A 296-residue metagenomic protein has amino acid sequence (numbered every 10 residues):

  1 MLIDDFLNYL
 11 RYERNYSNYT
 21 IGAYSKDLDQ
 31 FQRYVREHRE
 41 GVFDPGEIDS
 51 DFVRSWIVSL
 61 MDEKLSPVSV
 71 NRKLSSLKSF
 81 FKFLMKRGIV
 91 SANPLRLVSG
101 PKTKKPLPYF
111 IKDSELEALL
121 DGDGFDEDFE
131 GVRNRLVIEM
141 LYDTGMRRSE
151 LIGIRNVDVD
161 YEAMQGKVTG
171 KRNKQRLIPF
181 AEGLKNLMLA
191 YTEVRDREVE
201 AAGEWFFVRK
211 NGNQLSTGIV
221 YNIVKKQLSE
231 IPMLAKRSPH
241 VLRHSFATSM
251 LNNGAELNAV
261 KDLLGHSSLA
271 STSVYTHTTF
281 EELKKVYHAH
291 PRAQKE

Functional and structural regions predicted by a protein language model:
M1-E296: Conserved catalytic core of the tyrosine transesterase superfamily
